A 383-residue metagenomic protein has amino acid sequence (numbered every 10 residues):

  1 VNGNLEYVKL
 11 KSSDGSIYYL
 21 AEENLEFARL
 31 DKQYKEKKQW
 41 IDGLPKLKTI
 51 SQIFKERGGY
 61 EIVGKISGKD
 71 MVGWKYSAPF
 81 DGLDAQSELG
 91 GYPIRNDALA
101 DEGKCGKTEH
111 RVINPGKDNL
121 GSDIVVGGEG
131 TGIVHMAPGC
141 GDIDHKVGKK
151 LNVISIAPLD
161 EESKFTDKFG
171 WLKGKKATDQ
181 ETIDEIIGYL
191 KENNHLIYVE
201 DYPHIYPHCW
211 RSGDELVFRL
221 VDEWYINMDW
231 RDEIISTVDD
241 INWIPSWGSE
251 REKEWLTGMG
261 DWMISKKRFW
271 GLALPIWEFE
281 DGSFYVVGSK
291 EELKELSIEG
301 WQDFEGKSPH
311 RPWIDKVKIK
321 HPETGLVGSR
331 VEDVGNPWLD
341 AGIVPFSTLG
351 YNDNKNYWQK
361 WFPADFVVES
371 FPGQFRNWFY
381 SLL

Functional and structural regions predicted by a protein language model:
V1, Y7-V8, D14-S16, E23-L25 (+4 more regions): Residue patterns forming the tRNA-binding/recognition surfaces of aminoacyl-tRNA synthetases and related DALR
K11, G132-P138, S163, W255 (+2 more regions): Conserved active-site neighborhood of enzyme catalytic/cofactor-binding cores
A21-E22, D340: Zinc-coordinating Cys/His ligand positions in small cysteine/histidine-rich zinc-finger domains
E56-I124, D214-T237, E323-D353: Conserved oxyanion/phosphate-binding beta-strand-loop segments in alpha/beta enzyme cores
E88, I94, K104-T108, W247-E254 (+1 more regions): Short, surface-exposed alpha-helical recognition segments that flank or form part of ligand/macromolecule-binding
